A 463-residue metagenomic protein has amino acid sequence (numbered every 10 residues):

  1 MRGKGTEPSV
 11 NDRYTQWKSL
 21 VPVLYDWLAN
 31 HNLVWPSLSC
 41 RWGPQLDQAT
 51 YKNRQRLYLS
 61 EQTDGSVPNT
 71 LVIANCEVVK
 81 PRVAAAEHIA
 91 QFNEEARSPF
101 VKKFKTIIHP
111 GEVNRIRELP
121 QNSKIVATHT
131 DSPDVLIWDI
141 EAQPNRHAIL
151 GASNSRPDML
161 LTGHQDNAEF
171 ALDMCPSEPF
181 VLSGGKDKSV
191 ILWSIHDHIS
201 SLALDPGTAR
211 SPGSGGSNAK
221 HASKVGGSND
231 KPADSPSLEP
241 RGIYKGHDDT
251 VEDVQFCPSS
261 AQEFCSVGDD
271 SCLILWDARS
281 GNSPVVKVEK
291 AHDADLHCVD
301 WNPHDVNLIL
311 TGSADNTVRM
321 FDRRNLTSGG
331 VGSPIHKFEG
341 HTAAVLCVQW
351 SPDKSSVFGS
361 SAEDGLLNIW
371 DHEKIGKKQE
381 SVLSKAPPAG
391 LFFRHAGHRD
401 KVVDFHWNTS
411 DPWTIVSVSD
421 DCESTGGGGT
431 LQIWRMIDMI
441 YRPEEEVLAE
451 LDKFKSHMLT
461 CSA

Functional and structural regions predicted by a protein language model:
M1-N114, N122-K124, Q143, S214-S223 (+5 more regions): Terminal intrinsically disordered, low-complexity extensions flanking WD-repeat/beta-propeller proteins
W42-L46, R117-S123, D173-P179, Q255-A261 (+3 more regions): Loop/turn segments within WD40 beta-propeller blades
Y58, V126-A127, L182, F264-C265 (+3 more regions): Structural core positions within WD40/WD-like beta-propeller blades
K80, E94-S98, S132-D158, S177-F180 (+5 more regions): Per-blade loop-tip surfaces of WD-repeat and WD-like beta-propellers in eukaryotic adaptors/scaffolds
H109, H164-Q165, H247, H292 (+2 more regions): Histidine-centered divalent metal-coordination motifs
R115-E141, C175: Hydrophobic alpha-helical hairpins/lids featuring a short glycine-rich hinge
